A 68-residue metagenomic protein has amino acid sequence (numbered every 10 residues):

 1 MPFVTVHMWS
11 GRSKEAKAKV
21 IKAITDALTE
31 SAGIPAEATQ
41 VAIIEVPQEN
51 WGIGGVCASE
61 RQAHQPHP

Functional and structural regions predicted by a protein language model:
P2-P68: A domain-level signal for the structural core that forms small-molecule/cofactor-binding pockets and catalytic centers
